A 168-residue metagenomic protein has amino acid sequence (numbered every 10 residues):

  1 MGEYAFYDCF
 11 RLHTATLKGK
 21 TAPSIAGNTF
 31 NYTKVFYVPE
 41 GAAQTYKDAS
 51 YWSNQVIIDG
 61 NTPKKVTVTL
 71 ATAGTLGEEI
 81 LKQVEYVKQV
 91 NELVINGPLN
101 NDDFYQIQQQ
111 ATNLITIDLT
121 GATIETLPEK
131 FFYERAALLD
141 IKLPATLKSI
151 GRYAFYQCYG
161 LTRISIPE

Functional and structural regions predicted by a protein language model:
G2-Y4, S24-I25, I80-K82, Y105: Intrinsically disordered, low-complexity boundary segments flanking structured domains
G2-Y7, G27-N28, K130-F131, G151-Y156: Consensus positions within tandem repeat domains that build extended binding/scaffold surfaces
C9-S24, T33-A42, I57-A71, V90-L99 (+3 more regions): Structural signature of tandem-repeat unit edges
G27-T29, Q44-Q55, Y105-Q109, K130-F131: Short, aromatic/basic amphipathic alpha-helical patches
W52, A154, I166-E168: Intrinsically disordered and other compositionally biased segments
T67-Q89: Acidic Gly/Asp/Thr-rich repetitive segments characteristic of extracellular carbohydrate-active and adhesion proteins
I80-Y86, Q106-Q110, F131-Y133: Leucine-rich repeat
